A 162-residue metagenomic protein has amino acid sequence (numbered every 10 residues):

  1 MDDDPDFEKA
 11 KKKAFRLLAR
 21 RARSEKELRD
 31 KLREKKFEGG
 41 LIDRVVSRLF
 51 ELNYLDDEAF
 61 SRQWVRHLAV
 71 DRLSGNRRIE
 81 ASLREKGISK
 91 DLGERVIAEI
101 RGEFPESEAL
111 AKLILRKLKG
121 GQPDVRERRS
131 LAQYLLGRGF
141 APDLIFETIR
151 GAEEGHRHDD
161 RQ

Functional and structural regions predicted by a protein language model:
M1-Q162: An alpha-helical, amphipathic repeat domain used for nucleic-acid recognition, typified by the mTERF helical solenoid
